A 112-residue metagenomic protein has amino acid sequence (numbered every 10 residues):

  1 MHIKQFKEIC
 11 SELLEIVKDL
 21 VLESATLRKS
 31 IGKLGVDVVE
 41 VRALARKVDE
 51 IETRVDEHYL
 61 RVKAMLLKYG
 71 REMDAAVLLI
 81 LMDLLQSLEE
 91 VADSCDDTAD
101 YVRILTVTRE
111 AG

Functional and structural regions predicted by a protein language model:
M1-G112: Cytosolic, long alpha-helical scaffolding segments
